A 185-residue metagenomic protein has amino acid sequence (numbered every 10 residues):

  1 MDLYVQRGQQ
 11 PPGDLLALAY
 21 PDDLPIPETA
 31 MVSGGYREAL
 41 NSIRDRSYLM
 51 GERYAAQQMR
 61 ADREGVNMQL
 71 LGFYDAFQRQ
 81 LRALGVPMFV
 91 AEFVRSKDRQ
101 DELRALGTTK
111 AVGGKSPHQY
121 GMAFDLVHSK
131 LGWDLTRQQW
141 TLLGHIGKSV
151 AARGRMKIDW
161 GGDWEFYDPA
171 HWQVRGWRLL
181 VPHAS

Functional and structural regions predicted by a protein language model:
M1-P12: Intrinsically disordered, low-structural-confidence terminal and linker regions
P12, L18, D22-D23, P27 (+2 more regions): Catalytic cores and adjacent binding grooves of peptidoglycan-active enzymes
P12, R37, N67-L71: Generic structural signal for alpha-helix starts
L16-M59: N-terminal low-complexity, Pro/Thr/Ser-rich intrinsically disordered segments that act as propeptides or flexible
I43-F89: Active-site acidic/histidine clusters and adjacent loop/turn architecture that either coordinate catalytic ions
L70, E92, T136, W140: Charged, low-complexity surface patches
Q78-T108, R153: Extended, low-complexity, intrinsically disordered C-terminal regulatory tails of eukaryotic serine/threonine kinases
